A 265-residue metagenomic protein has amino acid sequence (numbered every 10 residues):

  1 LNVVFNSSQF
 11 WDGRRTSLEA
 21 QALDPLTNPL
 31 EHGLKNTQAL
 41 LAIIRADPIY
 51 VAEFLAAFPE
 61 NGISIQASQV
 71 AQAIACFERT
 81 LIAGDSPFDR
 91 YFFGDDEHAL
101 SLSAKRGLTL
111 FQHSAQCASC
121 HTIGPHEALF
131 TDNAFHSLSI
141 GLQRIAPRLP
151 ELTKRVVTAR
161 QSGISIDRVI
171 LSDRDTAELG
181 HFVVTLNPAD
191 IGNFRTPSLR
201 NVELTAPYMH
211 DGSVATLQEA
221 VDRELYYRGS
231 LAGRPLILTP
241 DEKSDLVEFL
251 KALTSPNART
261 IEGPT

Functional and structural regions predicted by a protein language model:
L1-T265: Periplasmic c-type cytochrome electron-transfer domains
